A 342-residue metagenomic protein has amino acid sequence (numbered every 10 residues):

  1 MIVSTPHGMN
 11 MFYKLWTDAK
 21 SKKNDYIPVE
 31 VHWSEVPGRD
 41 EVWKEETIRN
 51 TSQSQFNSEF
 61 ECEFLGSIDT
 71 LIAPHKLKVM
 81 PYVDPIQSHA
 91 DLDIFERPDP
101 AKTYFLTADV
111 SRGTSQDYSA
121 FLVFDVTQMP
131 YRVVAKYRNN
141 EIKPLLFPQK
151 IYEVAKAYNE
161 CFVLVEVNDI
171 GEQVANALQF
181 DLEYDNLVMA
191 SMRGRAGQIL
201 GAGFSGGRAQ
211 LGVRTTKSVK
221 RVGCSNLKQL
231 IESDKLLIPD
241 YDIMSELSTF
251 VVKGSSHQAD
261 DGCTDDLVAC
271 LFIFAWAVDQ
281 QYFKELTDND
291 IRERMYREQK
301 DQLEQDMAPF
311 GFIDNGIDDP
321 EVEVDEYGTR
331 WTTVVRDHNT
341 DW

Functional and structural regions predicted by a protein language model:
M1-T51, V174-Q179: ASCE P-loop NTPase helicase motor core
I2, P28-E30, F105, N186-M189 (+1 more regions): Conserved beta-strand scaffold positions in the cores of enzyme catalytic domains, especially in NTP/NDP-utilizing
M9-M11, L15-D18, T127-G254, P309-W342: Mg2+-dependent endonuclease catalytic cores in nucleic-acid-processing enzymes, primarily RNase H-like
E35-V110: ATPase catalytic-site recognition across NTP-hydrolyzing enzymes
L71-P100, Q149-A157, E285-W342: C-terminal regions of RecA-like/P-loop NTPase motor modules
A101, T114-A120, P130: Short, flexible loop/turn motifs enriched in small residues
L122-F124: Conserved hydrophobic/aromatic positions in well-ordered beta-strands
P239-M307: Charge-patterned, long linear interaction tracts outside catalytic cores
